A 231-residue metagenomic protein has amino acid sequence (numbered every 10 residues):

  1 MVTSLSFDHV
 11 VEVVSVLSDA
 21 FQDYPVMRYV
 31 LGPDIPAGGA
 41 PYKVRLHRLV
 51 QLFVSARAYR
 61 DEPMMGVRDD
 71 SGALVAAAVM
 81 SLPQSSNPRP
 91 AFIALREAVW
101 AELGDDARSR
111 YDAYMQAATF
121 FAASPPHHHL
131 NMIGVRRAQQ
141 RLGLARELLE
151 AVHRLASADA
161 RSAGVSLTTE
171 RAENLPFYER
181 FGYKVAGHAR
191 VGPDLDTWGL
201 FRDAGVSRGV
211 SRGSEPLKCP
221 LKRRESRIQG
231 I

Functional and structural regions predicted by a protein language model:
M1-S15, D19-R28: A short beta-loop-alpha structural element at the N-terminal edge of CoA-dependent acyl/N-acetyltransferase catalytic
V44-G66, P125-H129: A short helix-loop-beta-strand connector motif used in the catalytic cores of GNAT acetyltransferases and, in some
R60-A78: Conserved beta-hairpin
L74-G134, Q140, V191: Conserved acyl-donor/pantetheine-binding loop and adjacent beta-alpha core of acyl/acetyltransferases and related
P126-N131, A156-E170: Conserved GNAT acetyl-CoA-binding A-motif
N131-Q140, S166-P176, P193-L195: Conserved beta-strand-loop-alpha-helix junction that forms the acyl-donor binding cleft
V135, R141-R154, R180: Conserved acetyl-CoA-binding loop-helix of GNAT-fold acetyltransferases
R146, A158-S162, R171-H188, G192: Conserved active-site alpha-helix within GNAT-family acetyltransferase domains
